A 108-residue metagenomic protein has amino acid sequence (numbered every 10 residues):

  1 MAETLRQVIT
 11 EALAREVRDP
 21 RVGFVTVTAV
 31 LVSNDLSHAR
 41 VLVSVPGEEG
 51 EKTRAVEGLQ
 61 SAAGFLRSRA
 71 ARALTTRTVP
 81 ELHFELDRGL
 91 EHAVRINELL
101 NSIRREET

Functional and structural regions predicted by a protein language model:
M1-H38, S44-T108: Charge-rich, low-complexity N-terminal segments
